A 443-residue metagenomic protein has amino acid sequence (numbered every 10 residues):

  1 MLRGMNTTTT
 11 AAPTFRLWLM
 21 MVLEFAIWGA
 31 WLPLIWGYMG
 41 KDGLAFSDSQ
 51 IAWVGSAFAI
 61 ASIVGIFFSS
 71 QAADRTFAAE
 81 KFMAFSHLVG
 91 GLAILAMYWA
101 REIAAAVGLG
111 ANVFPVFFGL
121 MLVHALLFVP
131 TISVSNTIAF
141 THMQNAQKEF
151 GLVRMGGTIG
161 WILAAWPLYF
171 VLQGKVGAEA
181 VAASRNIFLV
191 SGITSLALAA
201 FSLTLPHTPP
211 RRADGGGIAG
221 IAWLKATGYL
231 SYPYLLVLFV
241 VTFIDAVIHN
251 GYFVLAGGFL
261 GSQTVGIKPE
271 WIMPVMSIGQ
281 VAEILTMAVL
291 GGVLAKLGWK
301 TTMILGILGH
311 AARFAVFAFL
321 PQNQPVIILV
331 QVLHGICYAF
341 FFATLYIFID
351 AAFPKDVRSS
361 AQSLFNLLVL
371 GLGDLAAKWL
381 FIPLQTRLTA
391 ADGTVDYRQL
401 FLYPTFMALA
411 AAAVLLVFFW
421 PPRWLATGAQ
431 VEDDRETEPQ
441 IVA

Functional and structural regions predicted by a protein language model:
L2-A11, L205-V241, S262, T437-Q440: Juxtamembrane intracellular "pre-TM" segments in multi-pass secondary transporters
N6-A59, Y234-T242, A246-I272, F342 (+1 more regions): Helix-loop boundary and gating motifs at the non-cytosolic
I35, F128-Q144, F340-P354: Intracellular juxtamembrane helix-capping segments at the cytosolic ends of symmetry-related transmembrane helices
W53-A73, P274-V289: Central cavity-lining transmembrane alpha-helices of secondary-active solute carriers, predominantly the Major
D74-L88, A295-I307: Cytoplasmic membrane-interface "Motif A"-like loop-to-helix N-cap segments of 12-TM Major Facilitator Superfamily
A79, A111-N112, F170-I193, P383-A408: A membrane-interface helix-boundary motif in multi-pass transporters
L88-G110, L308-Q322: C-terminal ends and interior cores of transmembrane alpha-helices in multi-pass membrane transporters/permeases
L168, G192-R211, A411-F419: C-terminal membrane-cytosol helix-exit motif in multi-pass small-molecule transporters
